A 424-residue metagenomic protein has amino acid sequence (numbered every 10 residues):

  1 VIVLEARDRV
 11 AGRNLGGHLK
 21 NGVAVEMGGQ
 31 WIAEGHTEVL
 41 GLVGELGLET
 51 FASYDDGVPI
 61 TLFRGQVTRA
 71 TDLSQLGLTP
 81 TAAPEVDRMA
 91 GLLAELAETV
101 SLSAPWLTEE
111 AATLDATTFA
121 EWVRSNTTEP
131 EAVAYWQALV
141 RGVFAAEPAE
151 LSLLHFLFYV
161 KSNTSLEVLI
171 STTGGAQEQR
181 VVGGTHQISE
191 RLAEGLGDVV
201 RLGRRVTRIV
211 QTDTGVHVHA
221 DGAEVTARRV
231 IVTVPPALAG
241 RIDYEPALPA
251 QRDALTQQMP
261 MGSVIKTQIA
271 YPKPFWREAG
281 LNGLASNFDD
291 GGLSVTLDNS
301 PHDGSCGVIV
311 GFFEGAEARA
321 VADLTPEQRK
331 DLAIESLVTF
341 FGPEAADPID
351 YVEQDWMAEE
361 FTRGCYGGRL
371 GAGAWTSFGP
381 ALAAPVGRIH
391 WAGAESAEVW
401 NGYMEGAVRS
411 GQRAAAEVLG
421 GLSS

Functional and structural regions predicted by a protein language model:
V1-S424: FAD-dinucleotide binding site
